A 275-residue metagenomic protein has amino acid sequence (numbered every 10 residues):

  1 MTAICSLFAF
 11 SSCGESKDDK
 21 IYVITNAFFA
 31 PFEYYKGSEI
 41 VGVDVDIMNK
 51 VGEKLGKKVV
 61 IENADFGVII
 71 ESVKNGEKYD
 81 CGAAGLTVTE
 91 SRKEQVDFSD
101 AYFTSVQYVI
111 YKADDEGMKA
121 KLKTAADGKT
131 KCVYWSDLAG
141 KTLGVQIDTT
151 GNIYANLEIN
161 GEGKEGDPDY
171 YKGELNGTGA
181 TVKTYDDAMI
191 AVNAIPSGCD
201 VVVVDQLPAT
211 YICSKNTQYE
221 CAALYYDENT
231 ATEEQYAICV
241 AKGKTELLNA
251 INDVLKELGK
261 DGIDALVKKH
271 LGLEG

Functional and structural regions predicted by a protein language model:
C5-D19: Sec-dependent signal peptide cleavage junction
K17-L86, K183-Y185, D205: Extracytoplasmic small-molecule ligand-binding "clamshell" domains of the periplasmic binding protein/Venus flytrap
N26-A27, F103-Y111, Q206, T210-L255 (+1 more regions): Periplasmic-binding protein-like
F32-D46, G117-K123, S136, G173: Short, solvent-exposed loop/beta-turn-alpha elements that line the ligand-binding surface or hinge of extracytoplasmic
V51, V73-K74, L138, V192-P196 (+2 more regions): Hydrophobic residues within well-ordered alpha-helices
K58, A125-G140, V145-K172, N176-V182 (+3 more regions): Ligand-binding clefts/hinges and TM-proximal coupling segments of bilobed small-molecule sensing domains
K58-D137, A223-A231: Acidic, polar ligand-binding/catalytic clefts
G67-E71, G85-Q95, Y154-L157, G161-G163 (+3 more regions): A ligand-binding cleft/hinge motif common to bilobed small-molecule-binding domains
